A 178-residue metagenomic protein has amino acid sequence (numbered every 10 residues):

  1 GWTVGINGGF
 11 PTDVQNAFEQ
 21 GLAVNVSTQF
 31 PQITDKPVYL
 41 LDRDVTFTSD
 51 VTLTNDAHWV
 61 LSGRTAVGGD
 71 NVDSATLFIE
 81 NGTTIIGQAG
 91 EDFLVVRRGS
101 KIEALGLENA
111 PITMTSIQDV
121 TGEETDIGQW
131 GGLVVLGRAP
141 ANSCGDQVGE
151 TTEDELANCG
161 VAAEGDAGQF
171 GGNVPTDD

Functional and structural regions predicted by a protein language model:
G1-D178: Beta-strand/loop edge motif enriched in small/polar residues
